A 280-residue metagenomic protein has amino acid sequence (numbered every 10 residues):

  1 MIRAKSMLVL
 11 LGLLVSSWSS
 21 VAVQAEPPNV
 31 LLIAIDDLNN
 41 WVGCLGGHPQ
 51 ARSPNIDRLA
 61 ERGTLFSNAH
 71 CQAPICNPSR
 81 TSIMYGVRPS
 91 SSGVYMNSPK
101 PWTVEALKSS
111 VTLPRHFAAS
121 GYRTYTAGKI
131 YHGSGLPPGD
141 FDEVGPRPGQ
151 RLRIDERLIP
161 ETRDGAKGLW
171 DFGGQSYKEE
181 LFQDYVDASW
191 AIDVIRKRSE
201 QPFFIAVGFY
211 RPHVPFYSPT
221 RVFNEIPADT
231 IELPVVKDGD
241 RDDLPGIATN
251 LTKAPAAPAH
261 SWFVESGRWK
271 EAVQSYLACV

Functional and structural regions predicted by a protein language model:
M1-A4: N-terminal secretory signal peptides that target proteins for export/translocation
M7-W18: Bacterial N-terminal signal peptides
A22-V280: Formylglycine-dependent sulfatase
